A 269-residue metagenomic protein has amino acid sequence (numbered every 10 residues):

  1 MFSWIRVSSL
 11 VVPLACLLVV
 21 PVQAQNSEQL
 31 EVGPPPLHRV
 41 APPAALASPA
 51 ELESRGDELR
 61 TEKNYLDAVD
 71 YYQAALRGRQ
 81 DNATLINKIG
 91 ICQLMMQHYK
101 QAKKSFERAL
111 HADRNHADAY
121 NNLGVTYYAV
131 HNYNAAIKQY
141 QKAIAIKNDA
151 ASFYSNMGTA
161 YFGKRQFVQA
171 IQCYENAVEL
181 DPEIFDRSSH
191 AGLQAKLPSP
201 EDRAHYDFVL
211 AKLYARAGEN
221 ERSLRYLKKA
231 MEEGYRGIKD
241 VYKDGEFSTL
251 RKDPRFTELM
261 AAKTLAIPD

Functional and structural regions predicted by a protein language model:
S27-P49, R187, P200-A204, L210 (+1 more regions): Terminal, low-structured helical/coil segments at or just beyond the last alpha-helical repeat
A47-G78, T84, I91, M95-H98: Alpha-helical segment of the N-proximal tetratricopeptide repeat
E62-A74, M95-R108, A129-K142, K164-N176 (+1 more regions): Structural signature of tandem alpha-helical TPR/SEL1-like repeats, specifically the intra-repeat loop/turn
